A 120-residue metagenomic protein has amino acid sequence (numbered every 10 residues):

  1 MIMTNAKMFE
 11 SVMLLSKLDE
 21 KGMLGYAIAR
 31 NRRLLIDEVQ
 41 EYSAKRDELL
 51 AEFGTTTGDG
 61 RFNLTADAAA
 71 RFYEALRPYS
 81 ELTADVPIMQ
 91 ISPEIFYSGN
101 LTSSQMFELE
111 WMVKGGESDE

Functional and structural regions predicted by a protein language model:
I2-F53: N-terminal interaction modules that seed assembly of large macromolecular complexes
Q40-E120: Low-complexity intrinsically disordered segments
